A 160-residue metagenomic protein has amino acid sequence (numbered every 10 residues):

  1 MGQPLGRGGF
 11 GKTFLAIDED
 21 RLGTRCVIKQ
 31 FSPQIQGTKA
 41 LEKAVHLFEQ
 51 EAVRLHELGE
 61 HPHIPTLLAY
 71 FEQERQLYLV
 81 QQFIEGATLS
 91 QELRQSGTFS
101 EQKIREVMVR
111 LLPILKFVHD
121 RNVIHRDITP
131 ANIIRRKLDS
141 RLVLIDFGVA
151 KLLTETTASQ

Functional and structural regions predicted by a protein language model:
G2-G8, T13: Protein kinase glycine-rich loop
I17-R25: Conserved N-lobe loop of protein kinases adjacent to the ATP-binding glycine-rich P-loop
T38-E57: AlphaC helix of the eukaryotic protein kinase fold
Y70: Activation-segment/catalytic-loop signature of the eukaryotic protein kinase fold
E74-T88, E92: Conserved short submotifs of the Hanks-type protein kinase catalytic core that shape the nucleotide-binding pocket
V107-M108: Activation segment signature within eukaryotic-like protein kinase domains
H119-R136: Catalytic-loop of the protein kinase fold
